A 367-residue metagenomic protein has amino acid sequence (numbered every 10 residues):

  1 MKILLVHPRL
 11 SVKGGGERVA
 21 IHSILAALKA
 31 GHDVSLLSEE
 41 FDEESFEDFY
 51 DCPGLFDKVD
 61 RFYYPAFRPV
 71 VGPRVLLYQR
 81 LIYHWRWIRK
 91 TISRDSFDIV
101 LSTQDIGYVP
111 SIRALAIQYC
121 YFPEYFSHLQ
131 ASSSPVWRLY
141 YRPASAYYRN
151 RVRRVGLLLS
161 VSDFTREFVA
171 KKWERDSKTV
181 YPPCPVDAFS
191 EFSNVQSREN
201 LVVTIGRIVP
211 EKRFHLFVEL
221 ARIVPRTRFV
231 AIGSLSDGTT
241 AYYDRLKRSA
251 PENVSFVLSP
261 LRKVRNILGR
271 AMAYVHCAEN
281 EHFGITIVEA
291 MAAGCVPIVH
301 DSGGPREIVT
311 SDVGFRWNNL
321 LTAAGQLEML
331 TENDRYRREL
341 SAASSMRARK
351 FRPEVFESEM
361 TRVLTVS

Functional and structural regions predicted by a protein language model:
R18-H22, N200, V209-I223: A conserved mid-protein helix/loop that constitutes part of the nucleotide-sugar donor-binding site
R89, P135-L158, R166-E167: Membrane-proximal helix-turn-helix segments that form the acceptor-binding/catalytic region of lipid-linked
R166-E167, K172, R228-N253, K263: Short, structured helix-loop element that forms part of the nucleotide-activated donor/catalytic region
E167, K171, K178, C184-E199: Acidic anion/phosphate-binding donor-loop and adjacent secondary structure in glycosyltransferase catalytic cores
V254-L268: Conserved active-site histidine-acidic residue motif and adjacent donor-binding/catalytic loop of glycosyltransferases
E279: Aromatic "clamp/platform" in nucleotide-sugar-dependent glycosyltransferases that forms part of the donor/acceptor
V296-V299: Short hydrophobic beta-strand element within catalytic cores of glycosyltransferases and related nucleotide-activated
S311-L321, M329-D334: Conserved acidic donor-binding segment of nucleotide-sugar-dependent glycosyltransferases
